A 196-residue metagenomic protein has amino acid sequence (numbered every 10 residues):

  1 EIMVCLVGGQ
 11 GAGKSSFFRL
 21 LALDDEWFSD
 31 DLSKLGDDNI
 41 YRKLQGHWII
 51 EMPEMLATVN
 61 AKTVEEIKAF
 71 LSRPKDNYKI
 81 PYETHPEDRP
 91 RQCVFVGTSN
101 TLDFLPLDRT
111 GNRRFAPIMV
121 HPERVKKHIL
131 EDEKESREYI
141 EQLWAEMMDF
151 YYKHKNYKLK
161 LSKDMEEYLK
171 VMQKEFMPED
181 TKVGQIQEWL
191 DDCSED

Functional and structural regions predicted by a protein language model:
E1-G46: P-loop NTPase catalytic core of nucleic-acid-dependent motor ATPases
F17-L20, K62-F70, T110, R114 (+1 more regions): Alpha-helical scaffold elements adjacent to nucleotide-binding pockets in ATP/GTP-utilizing enzyme cores
I40-Q45, I80-T98: AAA+/SF3 P-loop NTPase mechanochemical coupling elements
W48-L71, L105-G111: Conserved AAA+/SF3 P-loop NTPase catalytic/coupling segment centered on the Walker-B
I50-P53, K79, Q92-N100, P117-I118: Structural recognition of the conserved hydrophobic beta-strand(s) that form the central parallel beta-sheet of P-loop
V64-E87: Conserved catalytic/switch belt of AAA+ P-loop NTPases
L105-K126: A short helix-turn-beta junction within AAA+ P-loop NTPase domains corresponding to the substrate/partner-engaging
L159-D196: DNA transaction DNA-binding modules
